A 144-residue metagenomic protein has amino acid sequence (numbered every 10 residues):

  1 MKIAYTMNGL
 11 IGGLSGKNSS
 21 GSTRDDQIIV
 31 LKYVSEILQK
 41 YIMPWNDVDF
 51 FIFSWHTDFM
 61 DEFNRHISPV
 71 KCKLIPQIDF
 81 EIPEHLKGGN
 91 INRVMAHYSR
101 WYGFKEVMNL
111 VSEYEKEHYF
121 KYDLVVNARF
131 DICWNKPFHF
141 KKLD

Functional and structural regions predicted by a protein language model:
M1-D26: N-proximal low-complexity "stem/linker" segments adjacent to membrane-targeting elements
I3, P44-D49: Short loop->beta transition adjacent to catalytic acidic/histidine clusters or analogous donor-positioning motifs
G12-G16, D58-F63, I132-F138: Short catalytic/ligand-binding loop motif for oxyanion handling, primarily in non-cytosolic enzymes, centered on
S20-Y41, H97, W101-V107: Well-ordered, non-membrane alpha-helical segments in soluble/globular domains
I52-H118: Active-site-proximal specificity loops/subdomain of glycosyltransferases
H118, C133-D144: Conserved donor-nucleotide/metal-binding helix-loop-beta segment in metal-dependent transferases, i.e., the alpha-helix
Y119-C133: Short beta-strand-to-loop acidic/aromatic patch adjacent to the donor-nucleotide binding site
